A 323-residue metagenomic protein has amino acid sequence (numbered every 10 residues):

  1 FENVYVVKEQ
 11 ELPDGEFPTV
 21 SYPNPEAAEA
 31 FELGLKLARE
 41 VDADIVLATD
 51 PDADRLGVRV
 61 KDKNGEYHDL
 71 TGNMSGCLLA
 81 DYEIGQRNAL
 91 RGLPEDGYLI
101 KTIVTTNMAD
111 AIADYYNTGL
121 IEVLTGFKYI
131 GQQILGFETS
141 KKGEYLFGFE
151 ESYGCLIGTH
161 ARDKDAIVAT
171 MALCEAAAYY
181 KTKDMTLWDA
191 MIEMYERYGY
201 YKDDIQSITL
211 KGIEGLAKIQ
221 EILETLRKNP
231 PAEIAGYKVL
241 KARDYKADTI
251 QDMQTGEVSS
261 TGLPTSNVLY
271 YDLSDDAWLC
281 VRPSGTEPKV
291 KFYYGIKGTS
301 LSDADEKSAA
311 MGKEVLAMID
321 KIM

Functional and structural regions predicted by a protein language model:
F1-V7, M194, I208: Charge-patterned, long linear interaction tracts outside catalytic cores
E2-R55: N-terminal small/polar loop signature for handling phosphorylated ligands or for N-terminal nucleophile
E2-V4, E66-I84, A169-A172: Gly/Ser/Thr-rich active-site loops/lids in small-molecule metabolic enzymes that frequently grip phosphoryl groups
K8-L12, G72-G76, L124-K128: Short, acidic/turn-prone active-site loops that include or flank metal/cofactor- and phosphate-binding residues
E29-L33, L79, Y129: Well-ordered alpha-helical segments embedded in enzymatic catalytic cores
R39, A43-I45, T49, E66-H68 (+4 more regions): Phosphate-binding and adjacent anionic-ligand microenvironments
D54-N73, A109: Short Gly/Thr/Asp-enriched flexible loops that form oxyanion-binding sites at enzyme active sites
G295: Active-site beta-strand/loop architecture of penicillin-binding DD-peptidases
